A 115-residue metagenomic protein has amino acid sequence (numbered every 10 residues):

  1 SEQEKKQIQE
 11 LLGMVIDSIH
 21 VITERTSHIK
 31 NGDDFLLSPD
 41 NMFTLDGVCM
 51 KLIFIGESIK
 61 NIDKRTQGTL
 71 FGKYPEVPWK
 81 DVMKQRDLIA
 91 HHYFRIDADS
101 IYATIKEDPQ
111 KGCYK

Functional and structural regions predicted by a protein language model:
S1-K115: Solvent-exposed interaction patches of small proteins and small membrane subunits
